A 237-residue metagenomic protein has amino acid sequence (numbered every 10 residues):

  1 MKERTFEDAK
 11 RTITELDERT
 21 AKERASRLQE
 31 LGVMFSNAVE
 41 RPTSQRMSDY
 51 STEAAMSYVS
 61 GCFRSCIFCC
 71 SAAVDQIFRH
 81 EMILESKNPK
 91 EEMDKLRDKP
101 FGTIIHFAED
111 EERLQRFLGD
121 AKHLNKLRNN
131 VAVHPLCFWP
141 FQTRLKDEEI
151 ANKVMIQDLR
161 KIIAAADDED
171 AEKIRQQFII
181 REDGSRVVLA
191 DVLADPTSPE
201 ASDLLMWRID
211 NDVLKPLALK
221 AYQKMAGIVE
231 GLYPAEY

Functional and structural regions predicted by a protein language model:
M1-C62: Charged alpha-helical initiation segments
K2-R24, E40, D94-R97, D110 (+5 more regions): Intrinsic-disorder-associated interaction segments
R41, Q115-Y237: Charge-enriched, short contiguous segments at helix-coil
Y50-E53, C69, L127: Short, hydrophobic/aromatic alpha-helical segments in well-folded domains
A55, V74-D75, N129, A226: Structural signal for well-ordered, non-membrane alpha-helices
F68, A72, Q76-G119, F138 (+2 more regions): Flexible secondary-structure boundary motifs
